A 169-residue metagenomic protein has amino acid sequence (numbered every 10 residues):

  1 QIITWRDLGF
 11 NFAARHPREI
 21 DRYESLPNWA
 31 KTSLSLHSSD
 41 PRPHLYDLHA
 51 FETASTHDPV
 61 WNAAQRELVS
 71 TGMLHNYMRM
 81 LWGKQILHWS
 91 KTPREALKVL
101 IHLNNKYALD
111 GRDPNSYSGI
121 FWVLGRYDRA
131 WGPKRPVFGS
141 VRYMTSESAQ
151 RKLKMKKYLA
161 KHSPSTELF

Functional and structural regions predicted by a protein language model:
Q1-H75, G139-Y143: Gly/Thr-rich phosphate-binding loop signature of adenosyl cofactor/nucleotide-binding cores
Q1-L8, R18-I20, I120-F121, Y158-F169: Substrate/cofactor-recognition hotspot
I3-F10, V69-G119: Structured ligand/cofactor/substrate-binding pocket environments in proteins
L8-I20, H88-R94, Y127-W131, S148-A149: Short helix-capping/linker segments at secondary-structure and domain boundaries
Y23-D40, L48-F51, A96-S165: C-terminal, helix-dominated tail/subdomain
